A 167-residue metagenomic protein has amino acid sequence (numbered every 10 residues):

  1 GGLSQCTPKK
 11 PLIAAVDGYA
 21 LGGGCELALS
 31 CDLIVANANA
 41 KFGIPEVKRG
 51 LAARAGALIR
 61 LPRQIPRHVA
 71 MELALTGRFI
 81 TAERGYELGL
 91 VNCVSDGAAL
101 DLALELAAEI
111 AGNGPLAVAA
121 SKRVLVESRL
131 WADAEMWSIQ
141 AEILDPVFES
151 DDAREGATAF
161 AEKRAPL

Functional and structural regions predicted by a protein language model:
G1-D17, R49, I59, Q64 (+2 more regions): An acidic, glycine-rich surface segment that forms the CoA-thioester-binding/catalytic face of crotonase-fold enzymes
L12-I13, A20, I34-V35, V94: Short, well-ordered beta-strand core segments
V16, L61, V69-R78: Short helix- or helix-capping micro-motifs that position conserved polar/aromatic residues at function-defining sites
G22-G23, A40-P45, G97: Short glycine/proline-centered loop/turn elements that form peptide/ligand docking sites
G23-I34, A38-N39, A57, A82-R84 (+2 more regions): Active-site-proximal glycine-rich helix-loop-beta segment
A28, L61, G85, S121 (+1 more regions): Terminal peptide-recognition signature
V35-A40, A82, V91-I139, D145-D151 (+1 more regions): C-terminal long alpha-helix characteristic of the crotonase
